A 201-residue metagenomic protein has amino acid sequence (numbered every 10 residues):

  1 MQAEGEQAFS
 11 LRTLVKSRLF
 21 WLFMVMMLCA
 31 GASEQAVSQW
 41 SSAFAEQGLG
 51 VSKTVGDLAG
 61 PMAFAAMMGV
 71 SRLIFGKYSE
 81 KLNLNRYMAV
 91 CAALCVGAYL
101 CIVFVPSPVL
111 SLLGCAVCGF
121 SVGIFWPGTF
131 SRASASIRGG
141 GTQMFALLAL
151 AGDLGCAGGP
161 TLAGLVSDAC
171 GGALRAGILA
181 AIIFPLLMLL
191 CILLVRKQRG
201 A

Functional and structural regions predicted by a protein language model:
M1-F23: Juxtamembrane intracellular "pre-TM" segments in multi-pass secondary transporters
S17-G69: Extracytoplasmic gate region of multi-pass secondary transporters
S33-A45, I74, T129, A133 (+1 more regions): Hydrophobic/aromatic end-of-helix segments at the C-terminal termini of transmembrane alpha-helices
A45-E46, Y78-S79, S134, G164-G172: Interfacial helix-cap and linker-helix signal at transmembrane-aqueous boundaries of multi-pass secondary transporters
R86-C101: Structural signature of the two symmetry-related core transmembrane helices
A98, V109-V117: Paired small-residue
G123-I137: Intracellular juxtamembrane helix-capping segments at the cytosolic ends of symmetry-related transmembrane helices
A180-A201: Multi-pass alpha-helical transporter architecture, strongest for 12-TM Major Facilitator/SLC carriers used
